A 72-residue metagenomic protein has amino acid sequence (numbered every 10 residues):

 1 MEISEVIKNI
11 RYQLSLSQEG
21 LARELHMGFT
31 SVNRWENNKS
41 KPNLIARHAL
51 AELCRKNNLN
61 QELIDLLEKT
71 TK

Functional and structural regions predicted by a protein language model:
M1, Q18-E19, N57: Long, compositionally biased, intrinsically disordered segments
M1-Q13, H48-A51: A short, Lys/Arg-rich alpha-helix, primarily the initiator
K8, N33-R34, N43, A51: Key DNA-contacting residues within the recognition helix of helix-turn-helix
Y12, H26, N37-K39, R55: Residue-level detection of the helix-turn-helix DNA-binding "recognition helix"
L16-N33: Short alpha-helical DNA-recognition segment
L44-L63: DNA major-groove recognition helix of helix-turn-helix/homeodomain DNA-binding modules
E62-K72: Short amphipathic recognition helices of helix-turn-helix/homeodomain-type DNA-binding modules
